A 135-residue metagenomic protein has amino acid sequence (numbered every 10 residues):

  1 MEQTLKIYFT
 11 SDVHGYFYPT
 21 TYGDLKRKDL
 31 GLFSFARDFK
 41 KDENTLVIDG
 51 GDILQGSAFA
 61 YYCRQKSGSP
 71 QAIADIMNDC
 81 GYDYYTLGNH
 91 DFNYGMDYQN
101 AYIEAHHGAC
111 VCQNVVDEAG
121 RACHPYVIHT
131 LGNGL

Functional and structural regions predicted by a protein language model:
M1-L135: Acidic, metal/ion-coordinating pockets
